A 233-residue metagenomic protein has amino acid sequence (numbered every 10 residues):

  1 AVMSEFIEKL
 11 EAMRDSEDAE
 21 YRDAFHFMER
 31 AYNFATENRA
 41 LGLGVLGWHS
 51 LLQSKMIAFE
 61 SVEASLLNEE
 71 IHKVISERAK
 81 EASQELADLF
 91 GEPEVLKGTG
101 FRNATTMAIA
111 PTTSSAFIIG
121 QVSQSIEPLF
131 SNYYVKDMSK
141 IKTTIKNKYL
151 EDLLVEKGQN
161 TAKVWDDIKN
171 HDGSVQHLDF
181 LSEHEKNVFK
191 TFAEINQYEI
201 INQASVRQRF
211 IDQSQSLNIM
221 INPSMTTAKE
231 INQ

Functional and structural regions predicted by a protein language model:
A1-T36, A40, K55-T112, W165 (+2 more regions): Internal maturation/activation junctions in enzymes
V2-E11, M107-Q233: Catalytic alpha/beta core of large soluble enzyme barrels
A40-G47, S114, K146: Catalytic-loop motifs flanking and including active-site residues across diverse enzymes
G42-G47, G91, S125, G173-S174: Glycine-centered flexibility motif
G44-G47, A79-S83, I231: Extended, hydrophobic alpha-helical segments in both membrane/secreted and soluble proteins
H49-S54: Short glycine/serine- and small hydrophobic-enriched flexible loop segments
